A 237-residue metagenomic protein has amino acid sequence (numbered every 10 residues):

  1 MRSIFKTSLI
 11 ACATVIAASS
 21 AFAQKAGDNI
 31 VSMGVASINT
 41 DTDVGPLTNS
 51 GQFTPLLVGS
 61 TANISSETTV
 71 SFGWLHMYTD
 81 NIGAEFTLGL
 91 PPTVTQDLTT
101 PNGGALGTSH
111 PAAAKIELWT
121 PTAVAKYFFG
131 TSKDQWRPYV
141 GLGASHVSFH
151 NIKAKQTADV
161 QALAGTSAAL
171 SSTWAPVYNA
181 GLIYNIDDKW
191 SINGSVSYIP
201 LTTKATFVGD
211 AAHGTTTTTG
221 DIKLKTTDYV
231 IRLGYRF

Functional and structural regions predicted by a protein language model:
M1-G27: Cleavable N-terminal export/targeting peptides
F22-G73, D228, G234-R236: Short glycine/proline- and aromatic-enriched beta-strand/turn motifs that initiate or cap beta-hairpins
Q24-D28, N39, F72-Q156, L224-F237: Gram-negative (and chloroplast) outer-membrane scaffold detector with strong preference for beta-barrel transmembrane
D43-G51, Q96-A105, H150-A162, A205-H213: Outer-membrane beta-barrel translocator domains and adjoining extracellular loop/strand segments of Gram-negative
L56-S60, L106-A114, Q161-A168, T215-D221: Extracellular loop and loop/strand-boundary signature of outer-membrane beta-barrel proteins
A62-T68, K115-T120, A168-A175, D221-K225: Short sequence motifs at beta-strands and strand-loop junctions characteristic of Gram-negative outer-membrane
T93, I186-F237: Predominantly the C-terminal beta-signal and adjacent terminal strand-loop region of outer-membrane beta-barrel
F129-N193: A charged, solvent-exposed segment within the mature domains of Sec-exported extracytoplasmic proteins
